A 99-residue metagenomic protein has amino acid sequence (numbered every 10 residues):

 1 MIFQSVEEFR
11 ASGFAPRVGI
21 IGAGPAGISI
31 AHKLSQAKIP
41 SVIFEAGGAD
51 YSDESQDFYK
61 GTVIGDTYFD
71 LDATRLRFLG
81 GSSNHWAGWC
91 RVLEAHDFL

Functional and structural regions predicted by a protein language model:
M1, Y51-D66: A short, flexible low-complexity segment enriched in Lys/Arg and Gly/Pro that occurs in N-terminal basic tails
M1-V18, Q36-A37: Extreme N-terminal leader/targeting segments of oxidoreductases
P16-I43: N-terminal Rossmann-like FAD-binding beta1-loop-alpha1 element of flavoenzymes
G24-P25, G47-D50, S83: Short, flexible loop/turn elements at secondary-structure junctions
P25, D53-S55, L79: Catalytic domains of lipid- and phosphate-ester/thioester hydrolases
A31, S52, G88: Active-site-proximal flexible loops/turns
S35-D57: Glycine-rich FAD pyrophosphate-binding loop
K60-L99: Redox-cofactor-proximal catalytic regions of oxidoreductases
